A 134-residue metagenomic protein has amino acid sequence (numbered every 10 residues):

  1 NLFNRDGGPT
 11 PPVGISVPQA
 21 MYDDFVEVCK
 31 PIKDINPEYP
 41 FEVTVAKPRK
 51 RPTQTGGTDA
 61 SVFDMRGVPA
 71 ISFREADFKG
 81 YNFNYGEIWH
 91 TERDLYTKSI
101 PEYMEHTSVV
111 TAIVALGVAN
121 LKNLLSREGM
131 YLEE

Functional and structural regions predicted by a protein language model:
N1-N82: Metal-dependent peptidase/peptidase-like ectodomains
K79-E134: His/Asp/Glu-rich mid-to-C-terminal helical/loop segments that flank catalytic regions of hydrolases
